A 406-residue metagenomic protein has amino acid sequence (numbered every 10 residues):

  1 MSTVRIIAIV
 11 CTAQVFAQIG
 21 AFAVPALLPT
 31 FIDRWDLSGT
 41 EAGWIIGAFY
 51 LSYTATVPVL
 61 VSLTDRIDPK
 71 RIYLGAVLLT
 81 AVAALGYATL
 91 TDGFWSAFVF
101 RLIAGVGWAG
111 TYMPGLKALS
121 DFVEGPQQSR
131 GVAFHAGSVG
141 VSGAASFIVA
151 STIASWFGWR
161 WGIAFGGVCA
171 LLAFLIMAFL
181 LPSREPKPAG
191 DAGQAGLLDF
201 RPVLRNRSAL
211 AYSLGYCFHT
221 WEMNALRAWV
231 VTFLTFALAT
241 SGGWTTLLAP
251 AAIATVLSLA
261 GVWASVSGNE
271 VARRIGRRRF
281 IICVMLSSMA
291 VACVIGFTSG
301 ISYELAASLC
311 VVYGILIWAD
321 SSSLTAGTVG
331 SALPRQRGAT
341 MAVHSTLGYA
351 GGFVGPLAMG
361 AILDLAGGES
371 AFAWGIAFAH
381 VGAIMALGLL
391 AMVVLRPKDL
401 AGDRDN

Functional and structural regions predicted by a protein language model:
V24-P25, A209-T255: Extracytoplasmic gate region of multi-pass secondary transporters
A55-T91: Conserved MFS/SLC helix-loop-helix module at the cytosolic interface between two early adjacent transmembrane helices
R66-A76, R273-M285: Cytoplasmic membrane-interface "Motif A"-like loop-to-helix N-cap segments of 12-TM Major Facilitator Superfamily
L78-D92, S287-G300: C-terminal ends and interior cores of transmembrane alpha-helices in multi-pass membrane transporters/permeases
F100-S138: Cytoplasmic helix-loop-helix junction between adjacent transmembrane helices in 12-TM secondary transporters
H135-L181: Helix-loop-helix hairpin linking two adjacent transmembrane segments in secondary transporters
R184-S213: Juxtamembrane intracellular "pre-TM" segments in multi-pass secondary transporters
R278-L324: C-terminal transmembrane helical hairpin of 12-TM major facilitator-type secondary transporters
